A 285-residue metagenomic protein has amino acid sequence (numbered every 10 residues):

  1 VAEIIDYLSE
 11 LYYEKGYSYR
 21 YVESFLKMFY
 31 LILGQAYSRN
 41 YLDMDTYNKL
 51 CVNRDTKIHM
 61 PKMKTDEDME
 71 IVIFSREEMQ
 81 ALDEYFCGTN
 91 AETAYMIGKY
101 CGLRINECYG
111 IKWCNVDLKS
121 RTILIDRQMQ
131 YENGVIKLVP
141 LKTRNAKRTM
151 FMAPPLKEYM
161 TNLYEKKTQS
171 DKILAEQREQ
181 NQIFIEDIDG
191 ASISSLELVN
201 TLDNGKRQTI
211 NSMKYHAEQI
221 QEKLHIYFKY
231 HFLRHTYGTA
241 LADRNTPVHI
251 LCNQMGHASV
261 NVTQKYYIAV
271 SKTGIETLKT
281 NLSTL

Functional and structural regions predicted by a protein language model:
V1-R39, K206-S212, Y227-F232: N-terminal core-binding DNA-recognition domain of tyrosine site-specific recombinases/integrases
K15, E84, G88, C101 (+6 more regions): Short, basic (Lys/Arg/His-rich) helix/loop patches that form interaction surfaces in the mid-to-C-terminal regions
E23, K27, S38-M44, N48-I111 (+2 more regions): Basic, Lys/Arg- and aromatic-enriched nucleic-acid-binding interface segment
E23, Y109, T239, C252 (+1 more regions): Key DNA-contacting residues within the recognition helix of helix-turn-helix
F29-Y37, M160-L163, I220, L241 (+3 more regions): Hydrophobic recognition helices of helix-based DNA-binding modules
V52, I111-Q169, I173-I188: Conserved tyrosine-mediated DNA breakage-rejoining catalytic core shared by Y-recombinases
G110-V116, C252-A258, Y266-A269: A short, basic/aromatic helix-end/turn motif that makes direct DNA contacts
V135-L138, K265-L285: DNA/chromatin major-groove-contacting recognition/catalytic segments
